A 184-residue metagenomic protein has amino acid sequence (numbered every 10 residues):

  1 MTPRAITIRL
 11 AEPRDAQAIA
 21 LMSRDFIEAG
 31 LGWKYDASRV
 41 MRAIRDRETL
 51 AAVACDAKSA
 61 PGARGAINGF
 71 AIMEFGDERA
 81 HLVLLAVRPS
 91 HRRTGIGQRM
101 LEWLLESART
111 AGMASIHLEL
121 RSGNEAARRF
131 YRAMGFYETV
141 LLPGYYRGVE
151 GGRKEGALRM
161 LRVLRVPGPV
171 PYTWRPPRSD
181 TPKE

Functional and structural regions predicted by a protein language model:
T2-I6, L10-R92, L101-W103, S107 (+2 more regions): Acetyl-CoA-dependent GNAT
D15, N124, G156: Acidic active-site catalytic centers that drive phospho-/nucleotidyl reactions and related ester hydrolyses
A37, K58, S122-G123, Y145-Y146: Conserved beta-strand edge residues that scaffold enzyme active sites
R42-R45, A127, E150-G151: Short Asp/Glu-rich motifs
F70, G97, Y146: Aromatic/pi-system hotspot detector in well-structured domains
R88-E102, R109-A111, S115, R121-R129 (+2 more regions): Conserved glycine-rich acetyl-CoA-binding loop
H117-E119, R132, Y137-R159: Conserved catalytic-core motifs of GNAT/GCN5-like acyltransferases
